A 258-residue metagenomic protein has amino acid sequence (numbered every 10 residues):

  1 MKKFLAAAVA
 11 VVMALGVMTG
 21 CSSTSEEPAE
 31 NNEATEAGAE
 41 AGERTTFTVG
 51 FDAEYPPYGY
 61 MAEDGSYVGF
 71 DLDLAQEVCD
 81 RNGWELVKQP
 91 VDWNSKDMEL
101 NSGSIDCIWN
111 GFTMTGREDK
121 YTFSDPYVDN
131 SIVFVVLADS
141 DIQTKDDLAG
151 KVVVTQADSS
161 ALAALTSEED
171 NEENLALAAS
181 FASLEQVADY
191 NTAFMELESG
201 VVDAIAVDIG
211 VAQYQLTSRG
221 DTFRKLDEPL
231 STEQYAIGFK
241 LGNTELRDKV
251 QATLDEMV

Functional and structural regions predicted by a protein language model:
V17-N31: Bacterial lipoprotein signal-peptidase II cleavage site
S22, L72-R81, I142, D146-D147 (+2 more regions): Extended ligand-binding regions for polar small-molecule ligands
E30-G111: Extracytoplasmic small-molecule ligand-binding "clamshell" domains of the periplasmic binding protein/Venus flytrap
A53, D129-V136, I209, Q213 (+1 more regions): Periplasmic-binding protein-like
A53-P56, Y67-E77, F112, V133-Y190 (+1 more regions): Bilobed "Venus flytrap"/periplasmic-binding protein-like clamshell domains and structurally analogous long
L72-D73, V87-M98, S180-M195, E233: Short helix-initiation/N-cap motifs at beta->coil->alpha
Q76, E85-D147, P229: Acidic, polar ligand-binding/catalytic clefts
N94-S95, G111-K120, A164-S167, M195-T232: A ligand-binding cleft/hinge motif common to bilobed small-molecule-binding domains
